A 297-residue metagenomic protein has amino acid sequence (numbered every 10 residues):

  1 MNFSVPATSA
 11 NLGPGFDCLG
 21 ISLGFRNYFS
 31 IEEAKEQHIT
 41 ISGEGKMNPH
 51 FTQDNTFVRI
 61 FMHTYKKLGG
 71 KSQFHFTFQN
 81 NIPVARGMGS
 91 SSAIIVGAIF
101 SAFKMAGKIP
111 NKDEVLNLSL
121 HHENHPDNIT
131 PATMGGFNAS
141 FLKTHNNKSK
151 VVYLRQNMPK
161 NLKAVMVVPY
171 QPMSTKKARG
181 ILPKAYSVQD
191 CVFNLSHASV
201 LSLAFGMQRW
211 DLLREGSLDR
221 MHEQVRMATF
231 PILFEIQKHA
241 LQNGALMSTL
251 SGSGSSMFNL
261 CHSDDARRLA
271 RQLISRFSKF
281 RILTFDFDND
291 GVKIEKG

Functional and structural regions predicted by a protein language model:
M1-R86, F100-K104, K108-P110, F287-D290 (+1 more regions): ATP-binding N-lobe of GHMP and related small-molecule kinases
L12, F205-G297: Glycine-rich, charge-dense phosphate/pyrophosphate-binding loop(s) and the adjacent flexible "lid"/catalytic subdomain
F25, G136, V168-M173, M221 (+2 more regions): Glycine-rich beta-alpha junction loops
F25, M88-K112, A132-N138, K143: DPxDG-like acidic metal-binding loop motif
E32, A132-M134, N138-T144, F258-H262 (+1 more regions): Short beta-strand-to-turn element immediately C-terminal to the catalytic PLP-Schiff-base lysine in fold type I
A34-E36, K66-H75, A102-L118, H145-V152 (+1 more regions): Phosphate-handling active-site elements
P110-L162, S248: Alpha/beta catalytic cores of group-transfer enzymes, especially the acyltransferase/condensing modules of polyketide
N138, L142-L154, P172-L203: Anionic-ligand binding region
